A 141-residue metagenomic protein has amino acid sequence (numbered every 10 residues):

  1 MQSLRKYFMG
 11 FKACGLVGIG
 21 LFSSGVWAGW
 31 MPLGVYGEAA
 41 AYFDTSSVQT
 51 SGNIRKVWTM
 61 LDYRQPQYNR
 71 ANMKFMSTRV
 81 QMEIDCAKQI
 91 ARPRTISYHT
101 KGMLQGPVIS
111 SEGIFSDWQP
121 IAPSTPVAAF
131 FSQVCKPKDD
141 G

Functional and structural regions predicted by a protein language model:
Q2-G15: Bacterial N-terminal signal peptides that target proteins for export
F8, S24-G141: N-terminal secretory-pathway/extracellular module detecting exported/lumenal segments and adjacent signal-anchor/first
C14-F22: Sec-dependent N-terminal signal peptides
